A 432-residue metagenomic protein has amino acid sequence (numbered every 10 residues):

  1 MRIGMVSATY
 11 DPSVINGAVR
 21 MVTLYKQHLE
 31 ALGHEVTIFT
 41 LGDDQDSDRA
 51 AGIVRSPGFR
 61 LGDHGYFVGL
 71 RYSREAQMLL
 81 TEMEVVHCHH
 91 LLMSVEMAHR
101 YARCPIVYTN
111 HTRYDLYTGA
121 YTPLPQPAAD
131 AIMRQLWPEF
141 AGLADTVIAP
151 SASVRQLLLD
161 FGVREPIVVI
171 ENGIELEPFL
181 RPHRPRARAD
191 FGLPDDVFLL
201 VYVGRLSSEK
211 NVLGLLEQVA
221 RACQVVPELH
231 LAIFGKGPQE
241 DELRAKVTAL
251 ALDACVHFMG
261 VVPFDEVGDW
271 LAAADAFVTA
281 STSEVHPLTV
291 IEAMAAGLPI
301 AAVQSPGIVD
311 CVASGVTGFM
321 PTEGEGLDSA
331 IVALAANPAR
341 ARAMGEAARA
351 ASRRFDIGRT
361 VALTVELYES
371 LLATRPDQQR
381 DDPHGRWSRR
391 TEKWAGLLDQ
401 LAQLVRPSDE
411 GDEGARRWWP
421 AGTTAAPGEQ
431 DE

Functional and structural regions predicted by a protein language model:
S73-E75, L180-L193: A short helix/loop element that forms part of the nucleotide-sugar donor recognition site in Leloir-type
L91, T282: Aromatic "clamp/platform" in nucleotide-sugar-dependent glycosyltransferases that forms part of the donor/acceptor
Y114, A129-T146: Membrane-proximal helix-turn-helix segments that form the acceptor-binding/catalytic region of lipid-linked
S153, G173: Carbohydrate-associated surface elements
P194-V219: Conserved donor-binding/catalytic core segment of Leloir-type glycosyltransferases
R244-V262: Nucleotide-activated donor-binding/catalytic signature segment of Leloir-type glycosyltransferases, i.e., the conserved
P299-A302: Short hydrophobic beta-strand element within catalytic cores of glycosyltransferases and related nucleotide-activated
S314-E325, A333-P338: Conserved acidic donor-binding segment of nucleotide-sugar-dependent glycosyltransferases
